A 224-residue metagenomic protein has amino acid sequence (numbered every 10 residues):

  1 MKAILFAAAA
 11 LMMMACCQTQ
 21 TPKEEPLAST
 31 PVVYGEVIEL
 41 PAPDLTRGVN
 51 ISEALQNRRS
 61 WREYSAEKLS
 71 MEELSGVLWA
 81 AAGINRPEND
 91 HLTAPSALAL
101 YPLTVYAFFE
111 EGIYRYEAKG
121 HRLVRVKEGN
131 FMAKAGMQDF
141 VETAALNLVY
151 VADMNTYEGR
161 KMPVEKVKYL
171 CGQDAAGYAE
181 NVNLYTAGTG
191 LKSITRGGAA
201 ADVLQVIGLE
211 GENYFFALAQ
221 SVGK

Functional and structural regions predicted by a protein language model:
M1-I4: Positively charged n-region of N-terminal signal peptides that target proteins for export
M14-C16: C-terminal motif of bacterial Sec signal peptides marking the signal peptidase cleavage site
Q18-A144, I207: N-terminal amphipathic, basic helical "cap/leader" segment at the start of enzyme domains
R58, V77, V105, L146-E158 (+2 more regions): Small-aliphatic-rich amphipathic alpha-helix that forms the alpha element of a beta-alpha
G208-K224: A glycine-rich helix N-cap at a beta->alpha junction
